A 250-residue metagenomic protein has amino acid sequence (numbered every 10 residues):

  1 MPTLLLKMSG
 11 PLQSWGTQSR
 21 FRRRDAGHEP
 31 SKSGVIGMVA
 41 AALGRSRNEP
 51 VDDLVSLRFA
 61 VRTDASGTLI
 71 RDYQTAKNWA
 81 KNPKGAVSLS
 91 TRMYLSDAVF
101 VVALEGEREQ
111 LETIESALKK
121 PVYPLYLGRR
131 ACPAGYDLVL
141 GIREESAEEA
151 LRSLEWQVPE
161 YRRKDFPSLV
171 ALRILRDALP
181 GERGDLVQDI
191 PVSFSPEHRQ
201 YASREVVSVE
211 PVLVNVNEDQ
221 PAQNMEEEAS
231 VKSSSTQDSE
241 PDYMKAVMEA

Functional and structural regions predicted by a protein language model:
M1, D52-S56, L95: A generic structural signal for short, non-catalytic loop/turn and secondary-structure boundary residues
M1-R20: N-terminal, Lys/Arg- and Ser/Thr-rich interaction peptides
L4, L57-F59, A98-V102: Generic beta-strand structural signal
L12-S14, R45-S46, Q110-L111: Primarily extracytoplasmic ectodomains and periplasmic/lumenal surface modules that are beta-strand-rich
Q18-K81: Glycine/small-residue-rich interface belts in oligomeric ring/scaffold proteins and their assembly partners
D64-A250: Internal, well-folded beta-alpha domain core
